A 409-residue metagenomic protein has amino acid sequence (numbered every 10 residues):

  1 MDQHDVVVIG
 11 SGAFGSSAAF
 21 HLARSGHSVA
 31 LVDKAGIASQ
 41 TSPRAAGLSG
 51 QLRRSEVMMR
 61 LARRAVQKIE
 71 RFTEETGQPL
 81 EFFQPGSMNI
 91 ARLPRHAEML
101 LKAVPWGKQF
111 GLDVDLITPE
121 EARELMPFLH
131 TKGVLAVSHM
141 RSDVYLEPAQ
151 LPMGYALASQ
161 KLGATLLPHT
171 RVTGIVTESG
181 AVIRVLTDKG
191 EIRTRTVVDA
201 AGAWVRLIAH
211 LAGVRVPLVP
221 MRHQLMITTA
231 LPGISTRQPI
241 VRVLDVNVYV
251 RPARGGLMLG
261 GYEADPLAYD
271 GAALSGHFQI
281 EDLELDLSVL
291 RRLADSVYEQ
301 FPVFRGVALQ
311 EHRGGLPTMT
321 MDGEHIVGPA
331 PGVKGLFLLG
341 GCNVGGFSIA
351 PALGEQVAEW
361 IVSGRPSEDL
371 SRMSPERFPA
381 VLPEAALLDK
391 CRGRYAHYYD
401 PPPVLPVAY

Functional and structural regions predicted by a protein language model:
M1-G12: Beta1/beta-strand and adjacent pyrophosphate-binding region of the FAD-binding site in flavoprotein oxidoreductases
D2-H4, L186-T196: Core beta-strand elements of the Rossmann-like FAD/NAD(P) dinucleotide-binding domain in flavoenzyme oxidoreductases
A23-S42: Glycine-rich FAD pyrophosphate-binding loop
S39, E191-P239: Central helical "cap/lid" subdomain
G47-L125, N247-V250, E284, A408: Dinucleotide-binding Rossmann-like beta1-alpha1 core, especially the glycine-rich loop that anchors the ADP
R71, F83, R92-L162, L167-P168 (+2 more regions): Flavin (FAD/FMN) cofactor-binding and adjacent substrate-gating region of FAD-dependent oxidoreductase domains
P148, R291-C391: C-terminal catalytic lobe of FAD-dependent flavoproteins
P232-G335: Active-site lid/adjacent beta-loop-alpha segment flanking the redox-cofactor pocket in flavoenzymes
